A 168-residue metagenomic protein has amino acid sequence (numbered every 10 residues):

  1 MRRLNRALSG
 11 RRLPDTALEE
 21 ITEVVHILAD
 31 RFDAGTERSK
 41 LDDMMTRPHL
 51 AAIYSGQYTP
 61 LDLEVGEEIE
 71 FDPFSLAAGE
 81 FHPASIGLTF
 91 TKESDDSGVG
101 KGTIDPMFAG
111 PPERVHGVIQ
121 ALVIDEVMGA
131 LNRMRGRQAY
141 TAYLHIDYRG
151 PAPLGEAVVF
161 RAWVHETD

Functional and structural regions predicted by a protein language model:
M1-K101: Non-catalytic linker/capping segments at the edges of enzyme domains
F74, P106, Q138, A152: Flexible, active-site-adjacent loop/turn segments at secondary-structure boundaries
E93, S97, V115-Q138: Active-site helix/loop of acyl-thioester processing domains in fatty-acid/polyketide metabolism, spanning hotdog-fold
E93-D95, D105-M107, P151, T167: Generic structural motif
I104-V118: Short histidine-centered catalytic/ligand-binding loop motif
A139-Y143: Short, structured beta-strand/loop micro-motifs enriched in basic residues and often containing a Trp
I146-D168: Hydrophobic beta-sheet segments that form the core/acyl-binding groove of ACP/CoA-dependent acyl-chain-processing
